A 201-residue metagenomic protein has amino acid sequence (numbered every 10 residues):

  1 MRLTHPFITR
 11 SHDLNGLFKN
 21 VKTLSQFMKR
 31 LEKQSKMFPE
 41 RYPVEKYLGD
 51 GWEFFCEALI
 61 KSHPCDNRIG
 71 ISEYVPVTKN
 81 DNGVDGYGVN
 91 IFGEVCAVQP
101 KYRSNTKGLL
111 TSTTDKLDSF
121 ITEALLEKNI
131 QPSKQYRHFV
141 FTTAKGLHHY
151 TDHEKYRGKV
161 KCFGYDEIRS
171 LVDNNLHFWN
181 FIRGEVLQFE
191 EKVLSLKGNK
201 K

Functional and structural regions predicted by a protein language model:
M1-F55, K192-K200: Interdomain/boundary linker segments immediately adjacent to catalytic/signaling cores
F7, L17-L24, L110, K161 (+3 more regions): Intrinsic-disorder-associated interaction segments
Q34-M37, E123, E127, N174 (+3 more regions): Surface-exposed polar/charged interaction patches
K46-P132, H148-D152: Catalytic centers of nucleases
E94, S133-R137, R157-G158: Short glycine-/polar-rich loops that comprise or flank the Walker A/P-loop and associated switch/sensor motifs
V98, F139-F141, K161-F163: Hydrophobic/aromatic beta-strand patches that form the interior of the parallel beta-sheet core in alpha/beta enzyme
Q131-L147: Acidic beta-strand-to-loop metal/phosphate-binding motif
T151-V193: Charged, structured surface patches that assemble and position nucleic-acid processing machinery
